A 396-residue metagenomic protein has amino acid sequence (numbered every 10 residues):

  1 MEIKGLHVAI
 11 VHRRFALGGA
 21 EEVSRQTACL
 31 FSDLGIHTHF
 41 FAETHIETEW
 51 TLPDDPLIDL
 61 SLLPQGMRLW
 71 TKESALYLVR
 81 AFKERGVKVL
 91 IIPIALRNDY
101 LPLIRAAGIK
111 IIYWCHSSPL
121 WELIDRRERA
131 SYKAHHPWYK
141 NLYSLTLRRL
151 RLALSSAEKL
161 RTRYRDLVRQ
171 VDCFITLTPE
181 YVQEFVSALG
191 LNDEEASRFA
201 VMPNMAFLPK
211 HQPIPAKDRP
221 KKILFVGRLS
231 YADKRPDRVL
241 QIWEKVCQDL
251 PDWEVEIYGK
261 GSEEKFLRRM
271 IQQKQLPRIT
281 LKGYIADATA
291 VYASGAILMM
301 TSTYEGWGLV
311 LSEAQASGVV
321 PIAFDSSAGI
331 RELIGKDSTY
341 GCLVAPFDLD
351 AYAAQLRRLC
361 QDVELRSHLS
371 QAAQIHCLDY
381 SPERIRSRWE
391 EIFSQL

Functional and structural regions predicted by a protein language model:
I10-L17, S24, L30-L69, Y181 (+2 more regions): N-terminal strand-loop element at the rim of the active site of nucleotide-sugar-dependent glycosyltransferases
E21-Q26, K221, S230-K245, S262-R268 (+1 more regions): A conserved mid-protein helix/loop that constitutes part of the nucleotide-sugar donor-binding site
I92-N98, C115: Short His-centered aromatic/hydrophobic patch
R149-S197: A short, active-site helix/loop in glycosyltransferases that binds the activated sugar's phosphate group
V186-L189, S197-P220: Acidic anion/phosphate-binding donor-loop and adjacent secondary structure in glycosyltransferase catalytic cores
Y284, T303: Aromatic "clamp/platform" in nucleotide-sugar-dependent glycosyltransferases that forms part of the donor/acceptor
V320-F324: Short hydrophobic beta-strand element within catalytic cores of glycosyltransferases and related nucleotide-activated
D325, G335-D350, R358-V363: Conserved acidic donor-binding segment of nucleotide-sugar-dependent glycosyltransferases
